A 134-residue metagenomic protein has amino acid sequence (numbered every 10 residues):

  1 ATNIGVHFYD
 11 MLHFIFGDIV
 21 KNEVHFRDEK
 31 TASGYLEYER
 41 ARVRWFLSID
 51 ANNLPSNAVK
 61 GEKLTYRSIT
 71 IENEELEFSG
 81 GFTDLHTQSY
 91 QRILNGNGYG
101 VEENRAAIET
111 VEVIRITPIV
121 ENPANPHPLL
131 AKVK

Functional and structural regions predicted by a protein language model:
A1, E74, F78, I93: Generic anion/oxyanion-binding catalytic loop in active/binding sites
A1-L54, E102-E109, L130: Rossmann-like dinucleotide-binding domain that binds NAD(P)(H)
V20, Y66-G80, V120-L130: Short secondary-structure transition/capping segments
E23-H25, A58, I93: Residues embedded in well-ordered secondary-structure elements
E29-H86: C-terminal substrate-binding/catalytic lobe of Rossmann-fold NAD(P)-dependent oxidoreductases
Q91-K134: C-terminal helix-rich "cap/oligomerization" subdomain common to oxidoreductases
